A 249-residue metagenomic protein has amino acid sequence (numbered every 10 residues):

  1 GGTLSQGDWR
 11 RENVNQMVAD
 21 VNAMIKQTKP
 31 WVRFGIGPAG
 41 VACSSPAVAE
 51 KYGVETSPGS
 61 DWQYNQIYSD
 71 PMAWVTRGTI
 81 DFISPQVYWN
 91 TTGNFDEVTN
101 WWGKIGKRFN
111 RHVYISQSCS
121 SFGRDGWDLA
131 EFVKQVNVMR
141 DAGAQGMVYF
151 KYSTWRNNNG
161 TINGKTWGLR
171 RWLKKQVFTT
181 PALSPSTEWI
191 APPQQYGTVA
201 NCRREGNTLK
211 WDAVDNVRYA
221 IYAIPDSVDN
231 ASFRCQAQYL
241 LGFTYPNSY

Functional and structural regions predicted by a protein language model:
G2-V54, D61-D125: Glycoside hydrolase catalytic-domain groove-lining segments
W74, M139, M147: Hydrophobic, well-ordered secondary-structure elements that form the walls of internal hydrophobic environments
S84, A144-V148, C202, S227: Catalytic domains of carbohydrate-active enzymes that cleave complex glycans
Q86-V87, V148-G168: Aromatic/acidic polysaccharide-binding cleft in carbohydrate-active enzymes
H112-S116, G146-K151: Conserved active-site loop/cleft motifs that coordinate metal ions or position small ligands
G126-A142: Catalytic cores of alpha/beta
K165-N216: Pro/Thr/Ser/Gly-rich low-complexity, intrinsically disordered linker/stalk tracts
R218-Y249: Recognizes extended acidic, P/S/T-rich segments that occur within or adjacent to Ig-like beta-sandwich modules
